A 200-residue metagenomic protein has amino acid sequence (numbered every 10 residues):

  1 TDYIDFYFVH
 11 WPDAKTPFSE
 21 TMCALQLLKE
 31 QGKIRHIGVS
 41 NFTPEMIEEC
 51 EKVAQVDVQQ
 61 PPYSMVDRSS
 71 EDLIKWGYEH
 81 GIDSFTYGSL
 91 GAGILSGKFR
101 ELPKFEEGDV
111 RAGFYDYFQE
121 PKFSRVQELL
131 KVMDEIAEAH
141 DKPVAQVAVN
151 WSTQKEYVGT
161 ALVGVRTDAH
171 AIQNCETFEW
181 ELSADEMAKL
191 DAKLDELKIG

Functional and structural regions predicted by a protein language model:
T1-P17: Active-site groove signature of glycoside hydrolases
P12-I199: Beta/alpha (TIM)-barrel catalytic core signal, keyed to glycine-rich beta->alpha loops juxtaposed to Asp/Glu that bind
